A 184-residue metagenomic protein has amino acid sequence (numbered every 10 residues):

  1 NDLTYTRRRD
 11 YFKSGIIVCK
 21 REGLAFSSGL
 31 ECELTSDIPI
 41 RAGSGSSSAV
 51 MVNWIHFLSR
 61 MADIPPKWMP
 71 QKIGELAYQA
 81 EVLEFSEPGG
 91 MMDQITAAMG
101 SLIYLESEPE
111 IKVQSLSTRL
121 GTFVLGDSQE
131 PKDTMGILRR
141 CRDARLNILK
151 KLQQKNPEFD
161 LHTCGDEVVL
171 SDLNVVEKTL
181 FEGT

Functional and structural regions predicted by a protein language model:
N1-D10, V18-A25, T96, S101-T184: C-terminal nucleotide
T4-S117: Gly/Ser-rich oxyanion-binding loop with an adjacent helix/lid that shapes the negatively charged ligand pocket
